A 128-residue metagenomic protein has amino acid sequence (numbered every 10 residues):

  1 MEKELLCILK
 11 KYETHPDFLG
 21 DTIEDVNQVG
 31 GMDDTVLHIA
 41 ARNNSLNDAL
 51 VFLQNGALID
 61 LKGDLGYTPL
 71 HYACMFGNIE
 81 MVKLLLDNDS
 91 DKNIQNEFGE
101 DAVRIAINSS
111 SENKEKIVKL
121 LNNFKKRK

Functional and structural regions predicted by a protein language model:
M1-T35, I39-N43, L50, Q54 (+1 more regions): Intrinsically disordered, low-complexity regulatory segments in ankyrin-centric signaling systems
I8-E13, I39-S45, Y72-N78, I105-E112: Ankyrin repeat A-helix N-terminal signature
N47-D48, E80-M81, N113-I117: Conserved ankyrin/ankyrin-like repeat signature
K92-R127: Leucine-rich solenoid repeat scaffolds
